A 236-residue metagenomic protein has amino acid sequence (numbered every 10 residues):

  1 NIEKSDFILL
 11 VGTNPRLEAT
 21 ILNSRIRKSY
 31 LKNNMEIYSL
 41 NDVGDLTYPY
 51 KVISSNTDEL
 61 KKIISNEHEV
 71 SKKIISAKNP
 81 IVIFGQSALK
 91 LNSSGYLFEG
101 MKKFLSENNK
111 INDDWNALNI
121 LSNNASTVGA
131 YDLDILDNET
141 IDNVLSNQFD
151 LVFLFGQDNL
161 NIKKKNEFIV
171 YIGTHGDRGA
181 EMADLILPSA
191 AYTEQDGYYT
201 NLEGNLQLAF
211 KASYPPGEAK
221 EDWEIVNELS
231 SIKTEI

Functional and structural regions predicted by a protein language model:
N1-I236: Non-catalytic alpha/beta scaffold blocks inside enzyme catalytic domains
